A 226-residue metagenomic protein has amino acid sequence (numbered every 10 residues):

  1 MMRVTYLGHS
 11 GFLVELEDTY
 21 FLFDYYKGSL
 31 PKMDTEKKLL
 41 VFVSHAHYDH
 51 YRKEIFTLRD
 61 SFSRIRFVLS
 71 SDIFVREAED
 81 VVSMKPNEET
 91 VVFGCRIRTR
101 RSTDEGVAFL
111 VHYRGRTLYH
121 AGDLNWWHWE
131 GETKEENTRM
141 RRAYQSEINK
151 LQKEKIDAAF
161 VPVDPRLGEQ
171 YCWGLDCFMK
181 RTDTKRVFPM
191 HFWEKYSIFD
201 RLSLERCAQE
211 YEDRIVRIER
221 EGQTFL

Functional and structural regions predicted by a protein language model:
M1-E36, D80-K155, E219-L226: Core dinuclear metal-dependent hydrolase active-site scaffold
R3-Y6, Y20-D24, V41-V43, S63-D72 (+2 more regions): Short, hydrophobic beta-strand segments that form beta-sheet elements in well-ordered domains
V4-H9, A78-E89, Y171-L226: Binuclear metal-ion centers of metallo-dependent hydrolases, dominated by the metallo-beta-lactamase
K27-I73, N149-F160: Active-site metal-binding motif and surrounding structural segment of the metallo-beta-lactamase
G28-L30, H47-Y51, I73-E77, E89-T90 (+4 more regions): Active-site environment of divalent metal-dependent phosphoester hydrolases
D34-T35, K53-F56, D80, E132-T133 (+2 more regions): Short amphipathic alpha-helical segments
E36-F42, S61-F67, V75-T99, E205-V216: Active-site regions of enzymes building and remodeling cell-envelope glycoconjugates
Y144-N149, G168-C177: A short, acidic, amphipathic alpha-helical segment used as a generic capping/interface helix at domain edges
